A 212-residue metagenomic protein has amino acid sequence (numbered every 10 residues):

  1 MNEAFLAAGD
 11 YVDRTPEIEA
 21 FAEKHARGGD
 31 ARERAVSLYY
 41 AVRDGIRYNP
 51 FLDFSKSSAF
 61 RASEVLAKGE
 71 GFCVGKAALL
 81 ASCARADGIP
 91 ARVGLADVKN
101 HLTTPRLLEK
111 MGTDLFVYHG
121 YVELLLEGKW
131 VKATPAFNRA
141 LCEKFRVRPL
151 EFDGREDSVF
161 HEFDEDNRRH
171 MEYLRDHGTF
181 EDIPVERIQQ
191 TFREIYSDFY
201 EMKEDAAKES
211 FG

Functional and structural regions predicted by a protein language model:
M1-K68: Secondary-structure boundary elements
N2, L6, D10, V98-G212: His-Asp-centered catalytic microenvironments across diverse enzyme cores, prominently the transglutaminase-like
T15-P16, A22, L52-S58, E64 (+5 more regions): Solvent-exposed, flexible loop/coil residues
G29-Y40, G71-I89, D157-S158, E204-S210: Short secondary-structure boundary segments
A41, G94, T134: A cross-family glycoside hydrolase active-site/sugar-binding cleft signature
F51-Y118: Active-site neighborhood of thiol-dependent amide/isopeptide-bond enzymes
